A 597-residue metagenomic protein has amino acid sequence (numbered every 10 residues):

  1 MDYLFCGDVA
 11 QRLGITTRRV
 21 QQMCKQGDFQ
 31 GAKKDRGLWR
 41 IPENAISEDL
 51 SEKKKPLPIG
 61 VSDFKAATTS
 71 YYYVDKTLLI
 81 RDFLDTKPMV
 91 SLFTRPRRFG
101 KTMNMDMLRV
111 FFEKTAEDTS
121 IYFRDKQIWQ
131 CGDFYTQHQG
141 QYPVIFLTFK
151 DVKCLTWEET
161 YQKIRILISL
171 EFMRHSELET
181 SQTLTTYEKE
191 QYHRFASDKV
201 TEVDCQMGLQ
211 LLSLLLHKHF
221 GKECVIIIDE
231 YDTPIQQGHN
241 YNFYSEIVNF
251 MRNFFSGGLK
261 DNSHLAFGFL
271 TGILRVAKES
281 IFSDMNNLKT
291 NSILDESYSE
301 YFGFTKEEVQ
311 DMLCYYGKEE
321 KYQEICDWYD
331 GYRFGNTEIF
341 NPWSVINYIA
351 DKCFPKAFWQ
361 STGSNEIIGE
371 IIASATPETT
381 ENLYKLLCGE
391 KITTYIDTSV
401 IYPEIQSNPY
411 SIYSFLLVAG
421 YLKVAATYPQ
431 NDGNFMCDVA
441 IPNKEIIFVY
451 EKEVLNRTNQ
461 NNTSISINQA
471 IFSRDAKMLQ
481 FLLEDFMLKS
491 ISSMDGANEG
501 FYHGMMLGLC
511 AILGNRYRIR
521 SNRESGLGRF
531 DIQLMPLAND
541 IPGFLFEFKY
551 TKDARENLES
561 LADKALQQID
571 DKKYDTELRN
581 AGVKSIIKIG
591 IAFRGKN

Functional and structural regions predicted by a protein language model:
M1-R19: Polyanion-binding surface elements
C6-G7, F29-E52: Short helix-start
Q21-Q26: Residue-level detection of the helix-turn-helix DNA-binding "recognition helix"
G27-D28, F111: The DNA-recognition helices of helix-turn-helix-type DNA-binding domains
G31-K34, A426, I519-E524: Short beta-strand
A45-E52, E445-V449, D540-P542: Short, charged/polar, Gly/Pro-enriched secondary-structure boundary elements
K54-G500, I512-Y517: Phosphate-binding site recognition
A476-N597: Structural signature of nuclease core domains in nucleic-acid processing machines
